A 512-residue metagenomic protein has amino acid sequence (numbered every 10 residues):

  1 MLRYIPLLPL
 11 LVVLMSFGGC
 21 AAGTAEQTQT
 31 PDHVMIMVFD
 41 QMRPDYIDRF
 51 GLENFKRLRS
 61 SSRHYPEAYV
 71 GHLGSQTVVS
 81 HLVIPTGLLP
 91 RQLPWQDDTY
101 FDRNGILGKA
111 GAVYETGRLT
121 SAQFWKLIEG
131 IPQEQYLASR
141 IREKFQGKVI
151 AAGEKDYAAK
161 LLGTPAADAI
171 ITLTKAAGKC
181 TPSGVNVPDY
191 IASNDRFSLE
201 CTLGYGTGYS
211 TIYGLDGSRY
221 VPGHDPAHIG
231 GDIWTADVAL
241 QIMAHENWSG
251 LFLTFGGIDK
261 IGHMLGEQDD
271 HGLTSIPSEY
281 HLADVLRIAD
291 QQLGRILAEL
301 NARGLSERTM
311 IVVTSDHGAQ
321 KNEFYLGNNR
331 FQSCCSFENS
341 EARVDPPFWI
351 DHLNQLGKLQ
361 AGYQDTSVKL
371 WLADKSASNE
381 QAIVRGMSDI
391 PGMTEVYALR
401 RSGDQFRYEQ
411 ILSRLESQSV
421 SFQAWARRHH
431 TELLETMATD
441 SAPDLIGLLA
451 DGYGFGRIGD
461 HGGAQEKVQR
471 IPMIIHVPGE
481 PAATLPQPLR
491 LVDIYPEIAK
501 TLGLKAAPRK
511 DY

Functional and structural regions predicted by a protein language model:
P6-F17: Bacterial N-terminal signal peptides
D45-W95, T99, K148-A152: Short, structured active-site-proximal loop/turn typified by the sulfatase FGly-forming signature C/S-X-P-X-R
H72-S75, I128-P132, D284-R287, V344 (+5 more regions): A short beta-strand-to-alpha-helix junction
L73-Q76, D98-K126, E134, R295-Y453: Secreted, luminal/periplasmic, and some membrane-associated catalytic domains that remodel anionic oxygen-ester
L89, P94-G272, Y495: His/Asp/Glu-rich, glycine-adjacent segments that coordinate divalent cations and/or stabilize oxyanion chemistry on
P226-E246, G250-L251, I258-T309, S336-F337 (+4 more regions): A long, amphipathic alpha-helix that forms part of the scaffold/cap immediately adjacent to metal-dependent active
T439-A442, L448-E480, R490: C-terminal, low-complexity/hydrophilic appendages and adjacent surface loops of extracellular/periplasmic anionic
